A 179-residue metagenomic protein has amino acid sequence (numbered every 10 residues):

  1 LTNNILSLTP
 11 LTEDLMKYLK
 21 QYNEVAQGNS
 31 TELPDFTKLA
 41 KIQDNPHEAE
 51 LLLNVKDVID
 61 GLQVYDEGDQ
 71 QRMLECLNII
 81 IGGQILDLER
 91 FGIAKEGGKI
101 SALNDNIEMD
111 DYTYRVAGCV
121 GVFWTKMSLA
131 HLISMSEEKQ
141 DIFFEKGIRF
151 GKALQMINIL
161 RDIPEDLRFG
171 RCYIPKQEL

Functional and structural regions predicted by a protein language model:
L1-L179: Acidic catalytic motifs of isoprenoid enzymes
